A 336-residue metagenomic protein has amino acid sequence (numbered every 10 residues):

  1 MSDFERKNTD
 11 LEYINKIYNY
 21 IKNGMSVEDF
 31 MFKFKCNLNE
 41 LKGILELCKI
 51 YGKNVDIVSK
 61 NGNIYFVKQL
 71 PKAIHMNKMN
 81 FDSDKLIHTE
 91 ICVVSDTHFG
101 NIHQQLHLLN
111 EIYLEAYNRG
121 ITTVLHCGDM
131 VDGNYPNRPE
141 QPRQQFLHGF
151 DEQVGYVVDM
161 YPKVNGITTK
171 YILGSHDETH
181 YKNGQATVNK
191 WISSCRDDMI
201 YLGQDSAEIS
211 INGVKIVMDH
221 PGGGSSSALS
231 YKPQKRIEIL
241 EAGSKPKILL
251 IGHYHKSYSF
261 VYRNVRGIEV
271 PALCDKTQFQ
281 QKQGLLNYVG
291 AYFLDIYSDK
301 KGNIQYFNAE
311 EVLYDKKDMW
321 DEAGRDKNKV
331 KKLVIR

Functional and structural regions predicted by a protein language model:
M1-V93: Acidic, histidine-bearing metal-coordination/catalytic regions of metal-dependent phosphoesterases
V27, F99-G203: Core catalytic region of metal-dependent phosphoesterases/phosphodiesterases, especially metallo-beta-lactamase-like
K35, K215-V217, G222-Y314, M319-A323: Conserved beta-sheet core of the metallophosphoesterase superfamily
M79-C92, E208-V217, Y262-V265: Beta-strand-turn-beta hairpins that frame and shape the catalytic cleft of phosphate-ester-processing enzymes
I91-V93, V124-H126, Y171, V217 (+1 more regions): Residue-level marker for buried hydrophobic side chains located in beta-strands that build the well-ordered beta-sheet
S95-H98, G128-G133, G174-D177, P221-G223 (+2 more regions): Active-site metal-binding loops of divalent metal-dependent hydrolases
V158, K170-K190, Y297-R336: Charge-rich, low-complexity terminal tails
Q204-E208, A291: Short, acidic/polar N-cap/turn motifs at the starts of alpha helices
